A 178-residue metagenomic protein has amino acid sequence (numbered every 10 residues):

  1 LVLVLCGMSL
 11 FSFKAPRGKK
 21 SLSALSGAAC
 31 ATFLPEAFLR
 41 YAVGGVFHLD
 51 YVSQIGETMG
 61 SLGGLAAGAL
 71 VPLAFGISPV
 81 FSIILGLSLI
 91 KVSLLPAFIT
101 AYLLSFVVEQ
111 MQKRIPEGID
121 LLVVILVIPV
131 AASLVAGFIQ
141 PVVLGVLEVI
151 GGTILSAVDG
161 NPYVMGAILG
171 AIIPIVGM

Functional and structural regions predicted by a protein language model:
L1-I175: Signature of multi-pass transmembrane helix bundles
